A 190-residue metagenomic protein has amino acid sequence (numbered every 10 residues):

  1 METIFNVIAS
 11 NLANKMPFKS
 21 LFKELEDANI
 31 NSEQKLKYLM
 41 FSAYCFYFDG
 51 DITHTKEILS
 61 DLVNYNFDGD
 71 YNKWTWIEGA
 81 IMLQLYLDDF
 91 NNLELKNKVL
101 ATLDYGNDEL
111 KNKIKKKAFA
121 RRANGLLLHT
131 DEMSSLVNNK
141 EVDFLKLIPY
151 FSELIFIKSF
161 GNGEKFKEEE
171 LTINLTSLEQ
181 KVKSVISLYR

Functional and structural regions predicted by a protein language model:
F5-N6, K37, F41, W76-L85 (+3 more regions): "A position-specific structural signal for the A-helix of alpha-solenoid helical repeats
F18-D27, T53-N64, N91-G106, E132-F144 (+1 more regions): Alpha-helical repeat scaffolds
F22, L59, A80, L87 (+8 more regions): Generic L/I/V-rich hydrophobic alpha-helical segments across diverse proteins
A28-S32, Y65-G69, L103-L110, G161: Alpha-helical junction/boundary sensor with strong preference for TPR arrays
K35, Y71-E78, K146-L147: Residues that mark the junctions of alpha-helical repeat units in TPR/alpha-solenoid scaffolds
M133, V137, E141-R190: C-terminal non-catalytic interaction modules
